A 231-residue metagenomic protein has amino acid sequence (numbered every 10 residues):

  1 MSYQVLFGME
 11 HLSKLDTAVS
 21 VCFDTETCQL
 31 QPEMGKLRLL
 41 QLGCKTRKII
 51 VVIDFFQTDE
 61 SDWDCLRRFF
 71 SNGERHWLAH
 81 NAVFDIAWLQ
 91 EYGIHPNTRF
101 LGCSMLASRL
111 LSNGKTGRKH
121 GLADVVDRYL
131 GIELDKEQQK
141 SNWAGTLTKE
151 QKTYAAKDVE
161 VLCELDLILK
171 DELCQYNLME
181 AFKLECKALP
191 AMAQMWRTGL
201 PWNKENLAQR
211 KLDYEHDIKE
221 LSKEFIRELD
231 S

Functional and structural regions predicted by a protein language model:
M1-D124, R128: Conserved RNase H-like, two-metal-ion catalytic cores of nucleic-acid enzymes
Q31, R38, S108-L111, D135 (+4 more regions): Generic, ordered loop/turn and secondary-structure boundary motif
A87, T98-R99, L110, K115 (+3 more regions): Nuclease catalytic cores that cleave nucleic-acid phosphodiester bonds, predominantly acidic two-metal-ion
Y92, Y129-L130, Y176, T198: Residues at alpha-helix termini
H95-N97, I132-E133, P201, S231: Short coil/loop linkers at secondary-structure junctions
K140-S231: Mixed-charge, glycine-rich, non-catalytic linkers/tails in nucleic-acid processing enzymes
